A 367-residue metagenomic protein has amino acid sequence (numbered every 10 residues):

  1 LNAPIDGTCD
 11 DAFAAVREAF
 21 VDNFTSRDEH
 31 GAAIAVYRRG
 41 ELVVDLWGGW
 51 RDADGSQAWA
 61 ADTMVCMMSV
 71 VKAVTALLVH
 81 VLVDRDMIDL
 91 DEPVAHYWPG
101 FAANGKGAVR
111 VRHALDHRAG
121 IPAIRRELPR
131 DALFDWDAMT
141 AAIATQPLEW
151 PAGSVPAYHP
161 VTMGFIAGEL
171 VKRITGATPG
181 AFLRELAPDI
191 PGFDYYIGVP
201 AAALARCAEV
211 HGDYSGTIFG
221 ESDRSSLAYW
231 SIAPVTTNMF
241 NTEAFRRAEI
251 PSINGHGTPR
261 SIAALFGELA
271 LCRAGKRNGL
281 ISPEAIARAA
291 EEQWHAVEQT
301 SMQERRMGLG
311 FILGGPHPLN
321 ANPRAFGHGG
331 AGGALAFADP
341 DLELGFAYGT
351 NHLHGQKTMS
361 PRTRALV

Functional and structural regions predicted by a protein language model:
P4-M67, M87-D89: Short, conserved catalytic-motif segment at the N-terminal edge
A12, V16, M67-V71, T75 (+7 more regions): Hydrophobic (often cysteine-bearing) scaffold residues that line and stabilize catalytic clefts of nucleotide/cofactor
A60-D62, Q146-G153, M163-F165, T242-P251: Flexible glycine/proline-enriched surface loops and loop-helix/loop-strand junctions
A61, C66-V70, V74, L82-R126 (+3 more regions): Active-site helix/loop module of the DD-peptidase/beta-lactamase fold, centered on the serine-lysine SxxK catalytic
H117, M163-L170, E249, I253-G275 (+1 more regions): Active-site-proximal alpha-helical segments within enzyme catalytic domains
C207-P259, R288-L342: Active-site Gly/Thr loop motif
I250, L271-R277, E284-V297, Q356-V367: Short, gly/Ser/Thr-rich active-site loops of penicillin-recognizing serine hydrolases
G327-V367: Structured C-terminal helix/loop/strand segments within mature extracytoplasmic catalytic/sensor domains
